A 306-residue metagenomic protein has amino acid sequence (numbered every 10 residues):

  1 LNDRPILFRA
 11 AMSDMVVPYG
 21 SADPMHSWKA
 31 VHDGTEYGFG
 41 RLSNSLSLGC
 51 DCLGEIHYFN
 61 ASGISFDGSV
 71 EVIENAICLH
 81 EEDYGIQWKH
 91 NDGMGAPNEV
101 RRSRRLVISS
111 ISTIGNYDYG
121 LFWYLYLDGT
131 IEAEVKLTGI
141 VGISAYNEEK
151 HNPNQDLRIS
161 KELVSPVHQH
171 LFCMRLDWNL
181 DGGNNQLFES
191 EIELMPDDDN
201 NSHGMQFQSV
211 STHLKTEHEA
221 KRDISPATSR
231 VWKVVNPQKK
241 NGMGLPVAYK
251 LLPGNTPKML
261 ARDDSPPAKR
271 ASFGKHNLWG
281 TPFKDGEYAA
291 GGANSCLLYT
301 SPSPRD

Functional and structural regions predicted by a protein language model:
L1-T130, K136, I140-S301, R305: Extended effector regions of multi-domain proteins
